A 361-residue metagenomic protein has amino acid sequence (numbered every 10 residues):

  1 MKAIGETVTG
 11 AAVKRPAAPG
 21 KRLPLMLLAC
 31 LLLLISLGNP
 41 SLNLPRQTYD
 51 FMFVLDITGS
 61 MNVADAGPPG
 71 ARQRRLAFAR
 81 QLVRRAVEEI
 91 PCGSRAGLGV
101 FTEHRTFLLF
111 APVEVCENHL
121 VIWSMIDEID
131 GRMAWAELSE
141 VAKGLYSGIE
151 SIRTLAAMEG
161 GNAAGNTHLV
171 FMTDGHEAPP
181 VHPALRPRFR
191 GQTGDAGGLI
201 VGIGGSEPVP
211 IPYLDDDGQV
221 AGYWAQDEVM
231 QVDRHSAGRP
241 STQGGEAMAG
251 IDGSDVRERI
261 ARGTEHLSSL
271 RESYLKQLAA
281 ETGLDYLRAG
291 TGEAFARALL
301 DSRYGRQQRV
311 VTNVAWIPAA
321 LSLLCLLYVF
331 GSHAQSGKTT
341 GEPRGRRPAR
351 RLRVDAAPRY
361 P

Functional and structural regions predicted by a protein language model:
K2-R46, L300-P361: C-terminal signal-anchor/stop-transfer transmembrane helix together with its immediate cytosolic, Lys/Arg-enriched
P40, I57-P68, H176-P179: Short acidic, Gly/Ser-rich segments with clustered Asp/Glu that frequently serve as metal-coordination loops in enzyme
T48-Y49, G59-A96, E114-N118: …and closely analogous acidic/polar surface helices at protein-protein or active-site interfaces in A-domain-like
D50-V54, Q277-W316: Juxtamembrane amphipathic/hinge helix adjacent to a transmembrane helix
D56-T58, L98-F101, G148-I149, N162-P183 (+2 more regions): DG-centered beta-turn motif at the end of beta-strands
A64-L76, R85, L108-V113, I129-L138 (+2 more regions): Second-shell loop/turn segments in exported
R95-I129, S151-R153, A298: Short beta-strand-loop
G175-L267: VWA/integrin I-like adhesion module and closely mimicked acidic/polar interface patches used
